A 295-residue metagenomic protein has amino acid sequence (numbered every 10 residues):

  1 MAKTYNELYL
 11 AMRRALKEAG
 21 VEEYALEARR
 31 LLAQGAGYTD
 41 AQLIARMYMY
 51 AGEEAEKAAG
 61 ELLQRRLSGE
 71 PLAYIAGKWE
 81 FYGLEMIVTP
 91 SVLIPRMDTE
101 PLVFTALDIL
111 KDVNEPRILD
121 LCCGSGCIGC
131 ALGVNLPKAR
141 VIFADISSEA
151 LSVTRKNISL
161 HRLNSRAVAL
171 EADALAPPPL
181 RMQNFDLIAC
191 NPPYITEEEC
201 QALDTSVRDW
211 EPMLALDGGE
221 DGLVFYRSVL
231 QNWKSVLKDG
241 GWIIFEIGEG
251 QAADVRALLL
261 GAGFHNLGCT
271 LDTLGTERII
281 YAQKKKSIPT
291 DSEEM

Functional and structural regions predicted by a protein language model:
M1-L43, Y48-A51: Non-catalytic accessory regions of SAM-dependent methyltransferases
L16, L110, I158, W233 (+1 more regions): Conserved hydrophobic residues forming the short capping helix/wall of the S-adenosyl-L-methionine
L31, G69, T99, I128 (+5 more regions): Residue-level signal for inorganic ion chemistry
L32-D108: Conserved AdoMet
M97-A202: Conserved SAM/SAH cofactor-binding pocket of Class I
Y194-V224: Mobile active-site "lid"/loop adjacent to the S-adenosyl-L-methionine
E220-Q283: Conserved Class I SAM-dependent methyltransferase catalytic core
I280-M295: C-terminal lobe and adjacent flexible extensions of AdoMet/dcAdoMet transferase-like proteins
